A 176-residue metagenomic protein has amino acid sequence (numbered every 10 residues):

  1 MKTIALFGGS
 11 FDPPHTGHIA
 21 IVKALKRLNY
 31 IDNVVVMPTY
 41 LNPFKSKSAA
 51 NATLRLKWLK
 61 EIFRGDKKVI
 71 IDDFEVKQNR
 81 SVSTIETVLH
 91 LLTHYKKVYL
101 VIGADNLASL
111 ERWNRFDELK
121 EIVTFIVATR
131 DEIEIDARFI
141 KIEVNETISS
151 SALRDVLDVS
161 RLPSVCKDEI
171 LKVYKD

Functional and structural regions predicted by a protein language model:
M1-D176: Nucleotidyltransferase catalytic core that binds NTPs
